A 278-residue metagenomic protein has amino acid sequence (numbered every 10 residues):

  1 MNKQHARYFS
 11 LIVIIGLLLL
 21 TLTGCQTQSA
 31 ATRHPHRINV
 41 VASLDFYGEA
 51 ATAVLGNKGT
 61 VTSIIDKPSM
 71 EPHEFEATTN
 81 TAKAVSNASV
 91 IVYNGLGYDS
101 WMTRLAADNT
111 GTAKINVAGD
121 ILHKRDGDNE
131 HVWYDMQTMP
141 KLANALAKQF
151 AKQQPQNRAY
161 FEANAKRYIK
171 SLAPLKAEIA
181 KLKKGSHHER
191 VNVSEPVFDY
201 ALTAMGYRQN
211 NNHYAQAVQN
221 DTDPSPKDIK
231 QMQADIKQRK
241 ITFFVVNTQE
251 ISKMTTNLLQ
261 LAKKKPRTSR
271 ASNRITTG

Functional and structural regions predicted by a protein language model:
N2, A6, S10-L11, G24-G278: Extracytoplasmic metal-acquisition and chelation regions
I12-T21: Bacterial N-terminal signal peptides
